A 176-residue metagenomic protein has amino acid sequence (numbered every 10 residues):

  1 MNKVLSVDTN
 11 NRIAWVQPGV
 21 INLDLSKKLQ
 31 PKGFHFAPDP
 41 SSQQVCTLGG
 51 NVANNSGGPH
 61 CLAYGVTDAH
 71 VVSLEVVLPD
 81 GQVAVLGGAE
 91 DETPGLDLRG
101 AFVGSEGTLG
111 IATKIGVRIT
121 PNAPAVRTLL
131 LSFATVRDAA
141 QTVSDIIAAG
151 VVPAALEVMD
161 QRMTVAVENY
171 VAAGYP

Functional and structural regions predicted by a protein language model:
K3-E157: FAD-binding subdomain of flavoenzyme oxidoreductases
A155-P176: Terminal amphipathic helices with adjacent charged low-complexity linkers/tails
